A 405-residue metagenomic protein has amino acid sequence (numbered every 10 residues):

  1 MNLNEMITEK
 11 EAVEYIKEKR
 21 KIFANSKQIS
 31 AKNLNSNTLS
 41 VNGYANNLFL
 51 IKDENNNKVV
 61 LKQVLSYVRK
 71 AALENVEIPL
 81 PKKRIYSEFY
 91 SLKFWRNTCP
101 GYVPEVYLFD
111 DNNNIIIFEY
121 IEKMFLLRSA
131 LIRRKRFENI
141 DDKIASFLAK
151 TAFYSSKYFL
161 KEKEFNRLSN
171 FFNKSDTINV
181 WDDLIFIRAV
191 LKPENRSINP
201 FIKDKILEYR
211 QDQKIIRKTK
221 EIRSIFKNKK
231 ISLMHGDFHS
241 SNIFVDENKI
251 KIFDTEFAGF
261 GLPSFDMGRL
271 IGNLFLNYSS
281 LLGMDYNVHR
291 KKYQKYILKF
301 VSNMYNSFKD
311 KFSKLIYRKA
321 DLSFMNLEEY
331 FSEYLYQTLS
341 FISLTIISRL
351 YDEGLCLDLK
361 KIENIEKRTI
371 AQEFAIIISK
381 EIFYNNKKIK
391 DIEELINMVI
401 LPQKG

Functional and structural regions predicted by a protein language model:
M1-N114, E393-G405: Conserved NTP-binding catalytic cores of kinases and kinase-like/nucleotidyltransferase enzymes across multiple kinase
T38-N55, V59-V60, T219-F265: Active-site acidic catalytic loop and adjacent metal/ATP-binding pocket of ATP-dependent phosphoryl transfer enzymes
V64-A71, Y120-R134, F153, L276 (+2 more regions): A glycine-centered beta->alpha junction motif in the catalytic cores of kinase/phosphotransferase enzymes
V68-K83, L282-Y296, K360-R368: Short, flexible/disordered intra-domain loops and linkers
E105-K143: Conserved structural core of kinase catalytic domains
R128-K143, F147, K157-H235: ATP-dependent phospho-/nucleotidyl transfer catalytic cores
S264-K319, I342-K360: Active-site activation/catalytic loop segments of kinase-like enzymes and analogous catalytic loops in related
L327-G405: ATP/Mg2+ or Mg2+-diphosphate-binding catalytic cores that bind nucleotide phosphates or diphosphates via glycine-rich
